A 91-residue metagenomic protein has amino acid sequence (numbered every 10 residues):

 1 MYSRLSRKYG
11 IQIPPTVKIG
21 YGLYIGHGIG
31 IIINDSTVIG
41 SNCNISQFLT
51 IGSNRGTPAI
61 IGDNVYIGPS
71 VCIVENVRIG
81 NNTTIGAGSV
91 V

Functional and structural regions predicted by a protein language model:
M1-G10: Terminal amphipathic alpha-helical/low-complexity segments used for targeting or macromolecular assembly
Y9, P15, G20-Y21, G26-D35 (+8 more regions): Left-handed beta-helix
S89-V91: Leucine-rich solenoid repeat scaffolds
